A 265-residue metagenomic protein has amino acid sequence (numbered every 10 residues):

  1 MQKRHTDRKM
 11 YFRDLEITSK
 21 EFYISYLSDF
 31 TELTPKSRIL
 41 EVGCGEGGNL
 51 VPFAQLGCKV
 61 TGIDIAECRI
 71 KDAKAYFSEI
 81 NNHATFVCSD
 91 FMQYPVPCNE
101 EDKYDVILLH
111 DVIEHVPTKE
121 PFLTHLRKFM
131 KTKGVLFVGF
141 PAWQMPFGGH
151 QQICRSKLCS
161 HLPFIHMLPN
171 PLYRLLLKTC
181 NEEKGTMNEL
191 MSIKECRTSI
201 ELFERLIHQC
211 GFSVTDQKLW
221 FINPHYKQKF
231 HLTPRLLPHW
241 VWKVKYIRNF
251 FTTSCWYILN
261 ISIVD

Functional and structural regions predicted by a protein language model:
M1-D102, V106, H110, L123 (+2 more regions): Conserved N-terminal segment of class I S-adenosyl-L-methionine
M1-F12, G57, G134-P146, K178: Short, charge-rich amphipathic segments
E67, V116-P117: A structural helix-start
D111-H115: A short His-aromatic
P117-H125, V135-N260: S-adenosyl-L-methionine-dependent methyltransferase catalytic module, highlighting the catalytic core
